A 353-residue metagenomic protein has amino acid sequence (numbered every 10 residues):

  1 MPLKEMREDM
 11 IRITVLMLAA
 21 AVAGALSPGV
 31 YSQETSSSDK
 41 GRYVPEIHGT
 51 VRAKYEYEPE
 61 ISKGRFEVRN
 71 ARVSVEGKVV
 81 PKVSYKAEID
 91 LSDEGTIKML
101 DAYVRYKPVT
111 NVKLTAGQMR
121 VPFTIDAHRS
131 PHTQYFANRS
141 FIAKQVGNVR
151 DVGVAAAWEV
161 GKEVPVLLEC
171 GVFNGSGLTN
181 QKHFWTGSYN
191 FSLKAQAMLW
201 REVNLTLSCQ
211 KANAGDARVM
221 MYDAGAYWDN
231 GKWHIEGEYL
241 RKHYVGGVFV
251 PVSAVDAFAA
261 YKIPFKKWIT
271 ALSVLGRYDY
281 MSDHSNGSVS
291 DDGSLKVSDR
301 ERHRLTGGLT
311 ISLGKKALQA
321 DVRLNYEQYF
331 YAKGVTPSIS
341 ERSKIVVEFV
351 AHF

Functional and structural regions predicted by a protein language model:
M6-D9, I13-T14, S74, Q196 (+4 more regions): Residue-level detector of intrinsically disordered/flexible regions characterized by low predicted structural confidence
M6-R52, F353: N-terminal periplasmic/intermembrane-space "pro-region" immediately following the signal or transit peptide
E34-L178, G187-F191, A195-N204, F258-K262 (+2 more regions): Outer membrane beta-barrel
Y57-I61, V80, R105-K107, Q118 (+2 more regions): Outer-membrane beta-barrel pore domains
Q145, F184, V248: Glycine- and other small-residue-rich loops at beta-strand/loop junctions that grip anionic moieties
N148, H183-N190, D216-M221, G225: Short, contiguous, pocket-lining structural segments that sit at or immediately flank catalytic/ligand-binding sites
G177-Q181, Q210-K211: Surface-exposed cleft-lining segments at the edges of enzyme active sites
